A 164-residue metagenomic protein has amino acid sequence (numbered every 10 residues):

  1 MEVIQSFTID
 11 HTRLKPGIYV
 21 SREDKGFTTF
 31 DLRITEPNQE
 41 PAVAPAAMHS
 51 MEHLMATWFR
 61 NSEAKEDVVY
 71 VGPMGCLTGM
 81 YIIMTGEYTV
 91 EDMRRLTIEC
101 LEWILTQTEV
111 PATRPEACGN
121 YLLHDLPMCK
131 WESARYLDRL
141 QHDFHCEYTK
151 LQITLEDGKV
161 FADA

Functional and structural regions predicted by a protein language model:
M1-N38, I153, G158-A164: Non-catalytic terminal extensions that flank enzyme cores
R22, V71-G72: A general structural signal for short secondary-structure junctions and capping/turn motifs
F27-R60, Y70-V71: Active/ligand-binding-proximal structured segments within catalytic/core domains that scaffold catalytic residues
L54, W58-E63, E99-W103, Q107: Generic non-transmembrane alpha-helical segments
E66-D67: Short, ligand-facing micro-motifs at secondary-structure edges
P73-H145: Active-site-adjacent, His/Asp/Glu-enriched structural segments that form or flank metal-binding and acid/base networks
